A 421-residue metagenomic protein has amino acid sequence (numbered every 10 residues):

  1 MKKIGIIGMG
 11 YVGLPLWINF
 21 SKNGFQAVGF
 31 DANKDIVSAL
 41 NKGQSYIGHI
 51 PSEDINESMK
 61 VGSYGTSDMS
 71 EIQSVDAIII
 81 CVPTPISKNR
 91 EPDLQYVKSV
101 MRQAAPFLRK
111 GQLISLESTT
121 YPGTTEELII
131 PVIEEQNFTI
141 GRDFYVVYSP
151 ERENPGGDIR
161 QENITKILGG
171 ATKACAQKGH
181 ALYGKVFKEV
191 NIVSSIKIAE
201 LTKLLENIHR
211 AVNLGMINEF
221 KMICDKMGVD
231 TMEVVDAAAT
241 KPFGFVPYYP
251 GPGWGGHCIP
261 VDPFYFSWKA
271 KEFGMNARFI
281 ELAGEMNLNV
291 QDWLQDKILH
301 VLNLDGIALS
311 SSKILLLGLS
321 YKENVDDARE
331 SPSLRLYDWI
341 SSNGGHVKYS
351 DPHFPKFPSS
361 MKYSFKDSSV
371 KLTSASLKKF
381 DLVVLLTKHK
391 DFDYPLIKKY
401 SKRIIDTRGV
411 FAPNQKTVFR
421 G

Functional and structural regions predicted by a protein language model:
M1-G421: Structural/interface elements that position substrates and couple domains in central-metabolism enzymes
